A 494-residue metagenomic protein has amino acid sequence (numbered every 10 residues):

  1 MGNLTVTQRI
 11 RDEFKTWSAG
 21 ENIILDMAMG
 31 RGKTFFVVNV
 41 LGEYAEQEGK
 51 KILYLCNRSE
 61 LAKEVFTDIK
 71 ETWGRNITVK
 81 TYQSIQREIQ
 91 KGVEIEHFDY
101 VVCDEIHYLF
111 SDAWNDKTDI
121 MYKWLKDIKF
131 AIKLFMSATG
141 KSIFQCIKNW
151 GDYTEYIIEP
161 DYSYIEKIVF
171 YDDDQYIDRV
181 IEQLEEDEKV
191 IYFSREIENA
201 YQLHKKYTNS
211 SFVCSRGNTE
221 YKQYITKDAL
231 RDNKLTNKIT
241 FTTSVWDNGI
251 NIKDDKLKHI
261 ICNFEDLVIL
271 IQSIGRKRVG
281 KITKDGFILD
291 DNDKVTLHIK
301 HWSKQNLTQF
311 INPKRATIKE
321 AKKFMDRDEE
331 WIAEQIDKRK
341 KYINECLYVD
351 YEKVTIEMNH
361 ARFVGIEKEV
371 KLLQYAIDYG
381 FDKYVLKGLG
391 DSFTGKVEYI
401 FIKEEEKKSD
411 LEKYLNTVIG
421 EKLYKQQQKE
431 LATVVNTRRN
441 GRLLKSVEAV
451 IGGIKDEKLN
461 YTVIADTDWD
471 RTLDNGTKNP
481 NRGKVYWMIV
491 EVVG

Functional and structural regions predicted by a protein language model:
W17, L41, I311-G494: The feature captures the C-terminal accessory region of ATP-dependent helicases and related nucleic-acid translocases
G20-N39: Walker A/P-loop
M29, T34, I52-V65, V180-Y207: Conserved strand-helix element at the start of the C-terminal RecA-like helicase core
L55-H97, Q223-R231: Inter-Walker segment of RecA-like/P-loop motor cores
V93-D127: SF2 helicase catalytic motif II
G140-Q183: Interdomain hinge/linker at the junction between the two RecA-like core domains of SF2 helicases
S211-T243: Conserved helicase ATPase core of P-loop NTP-dependent helicases/translocases
N263-K294: Conserved SF2 helicase motif VI
